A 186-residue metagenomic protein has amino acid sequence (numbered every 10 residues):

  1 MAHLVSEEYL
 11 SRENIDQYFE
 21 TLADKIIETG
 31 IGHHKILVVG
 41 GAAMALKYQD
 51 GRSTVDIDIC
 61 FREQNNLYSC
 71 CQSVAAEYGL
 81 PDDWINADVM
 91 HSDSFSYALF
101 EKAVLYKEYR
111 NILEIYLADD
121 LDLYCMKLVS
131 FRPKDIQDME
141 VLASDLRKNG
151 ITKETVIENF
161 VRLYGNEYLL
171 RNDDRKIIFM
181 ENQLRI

Functional and structural regions predicted by a protein language model:
M1-V38, A42-I186: Compositionally biased terminal segments of proteins
